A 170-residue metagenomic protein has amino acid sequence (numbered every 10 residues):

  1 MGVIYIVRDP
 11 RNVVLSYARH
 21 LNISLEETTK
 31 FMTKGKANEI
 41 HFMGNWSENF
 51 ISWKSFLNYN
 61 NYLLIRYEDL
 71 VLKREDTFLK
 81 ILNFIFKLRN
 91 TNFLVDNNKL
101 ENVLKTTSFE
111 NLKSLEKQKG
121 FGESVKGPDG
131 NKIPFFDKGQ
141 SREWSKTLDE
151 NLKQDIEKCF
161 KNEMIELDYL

Functional and structural regions predicted by a protein language model:
M1-F135, T147-E150, Q154, K161-N162: PAPS-dependent sulfotransferase catalytic domain
G139, E143: A hydrolase-biased, glycine/serine/histidine/acidic-enriched motif that marks catalytic-domain neighborhoods in diverse
C159, E163-L170: C-terminal helix/juxtamembrane-tail motif
